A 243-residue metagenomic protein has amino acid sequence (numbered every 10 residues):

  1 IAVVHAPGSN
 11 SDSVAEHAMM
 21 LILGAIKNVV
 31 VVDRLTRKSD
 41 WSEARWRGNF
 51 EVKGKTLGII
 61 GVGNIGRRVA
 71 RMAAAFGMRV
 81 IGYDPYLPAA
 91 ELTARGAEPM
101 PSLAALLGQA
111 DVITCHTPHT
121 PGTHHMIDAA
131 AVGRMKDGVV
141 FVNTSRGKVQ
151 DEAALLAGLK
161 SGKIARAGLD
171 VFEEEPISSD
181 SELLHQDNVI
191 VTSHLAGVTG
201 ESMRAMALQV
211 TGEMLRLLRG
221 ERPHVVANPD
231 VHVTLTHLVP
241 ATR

Functional and structural regions predicted by a protein language model:
A6-T56, R71, P223-A227: Phosphate-binding beta-alpha-beta segment of Rossmann-like dinucleotide-binding domains, i.e., the NAD(P)
S9, T144-R146, I177, S193-S202: Glycine-rich phosphate/pyrophosphate-binding beta-alpha loops
V62-G63: Glycine-rich Rossmann-fold phosphate-binding loop(s) that bind the pyrophosphate of adenine dinucleotide cofactors
G66-R67: N-terminal Rossmann-fold NAD(P) dinucleotide-binding loop
M78-R79: Residues at the starts of beta-strands that form the adenosine-phosphate
P85-E182: Rossmann-like adenosine-cofactor binding region
D170, H194, G220: Active-site glycine-centered loops adjacent to acidic/histidine catalytic or metal-binding residues that shape
S202-R243: NAD(P)-dependent dehydrogenase/reductase Rossmann-like domain
